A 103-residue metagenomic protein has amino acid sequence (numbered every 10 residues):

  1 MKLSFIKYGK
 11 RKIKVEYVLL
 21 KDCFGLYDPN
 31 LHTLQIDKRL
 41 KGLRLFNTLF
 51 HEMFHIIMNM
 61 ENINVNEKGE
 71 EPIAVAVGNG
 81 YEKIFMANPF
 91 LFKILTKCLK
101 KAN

Functional and structural regions predicted by a protein language model:
M1-R44, M60-N103: Metalloprotease/metallohydrolase-associated module, dominated by Zn2+-dependent proteases
N47-N59: Active-site recognition of the HExxH zinc-binding catalytic motif
